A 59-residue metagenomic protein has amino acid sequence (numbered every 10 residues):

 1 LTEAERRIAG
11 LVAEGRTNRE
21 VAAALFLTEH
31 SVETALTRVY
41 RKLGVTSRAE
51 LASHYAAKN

Functional and structural regions predicted by a protein language model:
L1-T37, R41-N59: Helix-turn-helix DNA-binding segment
